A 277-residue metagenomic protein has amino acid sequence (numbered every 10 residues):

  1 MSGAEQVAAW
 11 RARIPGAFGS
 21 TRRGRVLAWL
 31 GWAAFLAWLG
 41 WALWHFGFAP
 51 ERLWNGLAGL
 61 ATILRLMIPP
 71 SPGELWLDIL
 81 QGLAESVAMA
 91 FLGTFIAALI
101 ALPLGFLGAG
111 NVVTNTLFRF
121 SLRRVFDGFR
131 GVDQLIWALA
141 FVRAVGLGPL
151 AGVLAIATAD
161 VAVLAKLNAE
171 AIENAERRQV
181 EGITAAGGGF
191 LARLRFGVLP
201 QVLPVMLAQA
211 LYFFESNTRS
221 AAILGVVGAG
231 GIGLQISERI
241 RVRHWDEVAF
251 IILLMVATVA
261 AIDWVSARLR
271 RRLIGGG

Functional and structural regions predicted by a protein language model:
M1-F95, L102, L107, N111 (+2 more regions): N-terminal, non-cleaved signal-anchor transmembrane helix
A28, A208-L211, A249-G277: C-terminal transmembrane helix and the adjacent membrane-cytosol boundary/short C-terminal tail of inner/organellar
L64, I79, L83, V87 (+9 more regions): Hydrophobic alpha-helical elements at and bordering transmembrane segments of multi-pass membrane proteins
T94-L102, F106, G110, L135 (+7 more regions): Hydrophobic positions within alpha-helical transmembrane segments of bacterial inner-membrane proteins
L104-A138, L167-E170: Cytoplasmic-entry segments and transmembrane alpha-helices of multi-pass inner-membrane transporters
F126-D160: Generic hydrophobic transmembrane alpha-helix motif, especially the helices
R143, S220-M255, I274-G277: Glycine-rich helix-loop "coupling/hinge" segments at transmembrane-helix boundaries in multipass transporters
G146-V198, P204-F213, W264: Membrane-cytosol interface at the C-terminal ends of specific transmembrane alpha-helices in multi-pass membrane
